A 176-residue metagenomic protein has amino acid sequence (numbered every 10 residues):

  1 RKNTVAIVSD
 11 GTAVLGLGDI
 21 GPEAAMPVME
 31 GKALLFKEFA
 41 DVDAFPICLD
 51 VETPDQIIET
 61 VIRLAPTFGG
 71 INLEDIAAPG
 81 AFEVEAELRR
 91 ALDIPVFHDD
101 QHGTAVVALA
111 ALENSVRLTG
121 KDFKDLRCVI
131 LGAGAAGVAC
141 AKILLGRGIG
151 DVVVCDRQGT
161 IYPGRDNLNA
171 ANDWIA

Functional and structural regions predicted by a protein language model:
R1-V96: N-terminal ligand-binding/catalytic initiation module
L15, I20-A40, H98, H102 (+1 more regions): Glycine-rich phosphate/diphosphate-binding loop of Rossmann-like nucleotide-binding domains
